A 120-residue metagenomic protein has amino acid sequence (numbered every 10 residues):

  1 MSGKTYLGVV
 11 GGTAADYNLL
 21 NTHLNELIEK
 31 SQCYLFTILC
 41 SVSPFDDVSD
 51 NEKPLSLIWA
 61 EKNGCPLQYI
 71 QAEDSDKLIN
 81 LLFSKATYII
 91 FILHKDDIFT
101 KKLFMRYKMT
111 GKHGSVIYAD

Functional and structural regions predicted by a protein language model:
S2-Y6, A14-D120: Acidic/glycine-enriched connector segments
